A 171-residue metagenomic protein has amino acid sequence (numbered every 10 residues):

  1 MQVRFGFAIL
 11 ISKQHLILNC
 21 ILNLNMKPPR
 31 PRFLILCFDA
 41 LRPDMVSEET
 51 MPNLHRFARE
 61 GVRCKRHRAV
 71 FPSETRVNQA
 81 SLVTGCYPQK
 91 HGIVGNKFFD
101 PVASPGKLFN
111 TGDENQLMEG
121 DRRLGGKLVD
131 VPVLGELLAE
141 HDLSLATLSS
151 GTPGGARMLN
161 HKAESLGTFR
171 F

Functional and structural regions predicted by a protein language model:
Q2, Q14-H15: Low-complexity, intrinsically disordered or signal/transmembrane-proximal segments
R30-D44, R56-F57, L82, L138: Beta-strand elements within well-structured catalytic alpha/beta cores of enzymes that handle phosphate/sulfate esters
P31, P52, V77, V129-E136: A structural signal for well-ordered alpha-helical segments within the folded catalytic domains of diverse enzymes
A40-P43, F71-S73, Q89, T152-G155: Solvent-exposed loop/turn segments at secondary-structure junctions within structured extracellular/periplasmic domains
S47-H91, S144-T147: Short, structured active-site-proximal loop/turn typified by the sulfatase FGly-forming signature C/S-X-P-X-R
C86-Y87, G92-F171: His/Asp/Glu-rich, glycine-adjacent segments that coordinate divalent cations and/or stabilize oxyanion chemistry on
